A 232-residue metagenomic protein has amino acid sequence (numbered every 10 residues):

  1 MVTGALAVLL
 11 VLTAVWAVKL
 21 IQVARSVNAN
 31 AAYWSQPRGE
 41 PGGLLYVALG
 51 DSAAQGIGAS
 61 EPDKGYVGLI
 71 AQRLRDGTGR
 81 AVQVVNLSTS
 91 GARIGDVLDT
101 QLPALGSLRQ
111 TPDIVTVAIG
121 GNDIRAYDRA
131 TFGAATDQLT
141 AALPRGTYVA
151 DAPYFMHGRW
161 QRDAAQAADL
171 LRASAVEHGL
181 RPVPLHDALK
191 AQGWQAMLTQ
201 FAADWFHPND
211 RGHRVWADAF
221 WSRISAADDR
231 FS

Functional and structural regions predicted by a protein language model:
M1-A48, A59-S60, R75-D76, Q110-T111 (+2 more regions): N-terminal secretory targeting modules
Q22-V27, L45-V47, Q55-A134: Conserved SGNH/GDSL esterase-like catalytic core that processes O-acyl groups on lipids and polysaccharides
G39, A59, D63, G77 (+4 more regions): Alpha-helix initiation/capping motif
D51, T89, A152: Cofactor-binding loop segments of dinucleotide-utilizing enzymes, especially the Rossmann-like FAD- and NAD(P)+-binding
S52-A54, N209: Ser/Thr-glycine-rich phosphate-binding loops at phosphate-binding pockets of nucleotides, nucleotide cofactors
A53, Y66-L74, L139, L171 (+1 more regions): Hydrophobic residues within alpha-helices that form the first helical element adjacent to the glycine-rich loop
A54-Q55, K190: Short, acidic Gly/Pro/Ser/Thr-rich loop/turn segments
T100-S232: Alpha-helical cap/lid subdomain in secreted, periplasmic, or secretory-pathway luminal O-acyl-processing enzymes
